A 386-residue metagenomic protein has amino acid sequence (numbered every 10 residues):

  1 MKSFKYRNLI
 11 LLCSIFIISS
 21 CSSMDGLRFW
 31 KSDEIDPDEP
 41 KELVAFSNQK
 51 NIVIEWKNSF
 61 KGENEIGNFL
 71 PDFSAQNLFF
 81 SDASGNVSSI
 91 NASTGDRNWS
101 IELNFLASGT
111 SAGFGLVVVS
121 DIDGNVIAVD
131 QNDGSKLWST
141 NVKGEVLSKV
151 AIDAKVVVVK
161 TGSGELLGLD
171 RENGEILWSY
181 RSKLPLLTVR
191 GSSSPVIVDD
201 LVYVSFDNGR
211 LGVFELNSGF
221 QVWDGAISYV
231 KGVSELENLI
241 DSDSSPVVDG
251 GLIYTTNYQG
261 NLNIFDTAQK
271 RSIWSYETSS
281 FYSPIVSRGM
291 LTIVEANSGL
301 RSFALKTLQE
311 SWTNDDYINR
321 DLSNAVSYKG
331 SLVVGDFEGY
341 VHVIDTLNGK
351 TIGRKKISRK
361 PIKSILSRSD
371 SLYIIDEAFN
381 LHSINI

Functional and structural regions predicted by a protein language model:
K2-I10: Bacterial N-terminal signal peptides that target proteins for export
S19-S20: C-terminal motif of bacterial Sec signal peptides marking the signal peptidase cleavage site
M24-L27, E34-D38, S47-D72, R97-G113 (+6 more regions): Extracytoplasmic beta-rich repeat domains
D82-A83, D121-I122, T161-G162, F206-D207 (+4 more regions): Structural signature of WD-repeat beta-propellers
N91-T94, D130-D133, D170-G174, E215-G219 (+4 more regions): Short loop/turn segments that connect beta-strands within beta-propeller blades
I293-R301, Q309-V343: Loop/turn-rich, solvent-exposed surfaces of beta-rich toroidal or solenoidal domains
